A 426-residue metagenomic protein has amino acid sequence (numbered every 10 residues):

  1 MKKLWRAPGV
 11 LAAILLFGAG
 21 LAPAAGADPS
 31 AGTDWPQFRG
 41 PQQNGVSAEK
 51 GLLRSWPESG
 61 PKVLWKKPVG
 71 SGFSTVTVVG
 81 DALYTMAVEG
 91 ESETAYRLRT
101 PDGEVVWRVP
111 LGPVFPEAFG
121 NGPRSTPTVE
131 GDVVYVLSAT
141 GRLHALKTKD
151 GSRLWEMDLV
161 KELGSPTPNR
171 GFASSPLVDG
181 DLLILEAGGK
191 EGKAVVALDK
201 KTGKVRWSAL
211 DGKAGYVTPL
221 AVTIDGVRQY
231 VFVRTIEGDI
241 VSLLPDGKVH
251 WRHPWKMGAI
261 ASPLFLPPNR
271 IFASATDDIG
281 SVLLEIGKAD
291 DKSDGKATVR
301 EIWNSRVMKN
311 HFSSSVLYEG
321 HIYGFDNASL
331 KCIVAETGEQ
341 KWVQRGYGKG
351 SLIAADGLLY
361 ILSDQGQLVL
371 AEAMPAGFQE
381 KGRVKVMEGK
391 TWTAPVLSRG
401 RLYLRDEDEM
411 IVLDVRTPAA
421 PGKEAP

Functional and structural regions predicted by a protein language model:
M1-R6: N-terminal secretory signal peptides that target proteins for export/translocation
A7-P8, K62: Composition-driven detection of intrinsically disordered, low-complexity segments
P8-G20: Bacterial N-terminal signal peptides
P23-P426: Noncatalytic, solvent-exposed loop/strand surfaces of beta-propeller-type extracellular/periplasmic domains
